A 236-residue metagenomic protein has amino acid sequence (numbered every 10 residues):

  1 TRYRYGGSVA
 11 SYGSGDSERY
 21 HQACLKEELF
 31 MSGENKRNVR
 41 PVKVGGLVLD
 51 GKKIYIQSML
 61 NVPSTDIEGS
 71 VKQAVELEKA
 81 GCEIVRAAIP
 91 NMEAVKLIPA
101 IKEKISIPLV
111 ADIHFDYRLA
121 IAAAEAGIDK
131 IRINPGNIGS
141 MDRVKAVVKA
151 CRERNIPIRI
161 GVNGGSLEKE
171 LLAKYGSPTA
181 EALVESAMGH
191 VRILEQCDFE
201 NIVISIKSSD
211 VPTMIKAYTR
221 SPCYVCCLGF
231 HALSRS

Functional and structural regions predicted by a protein language model:
Y3, D16, Y20-H21: Intrinsic-disorder-associated, low-complexity terminal segments enriched in Asp/Asn/His/Tyr and depleted of Lys/Arg
G6-G7, G13-G15: Residue-identity detector for glycine
L29-K43: Generic start-of-chain signal for non-secretory N-termini
V39-V44, V48-A87, M92, K96 (+3 more regions): Alpha/beta enzyme core
Q57-S58, F230-S236: Anaerobic metallocofactor- and corrinoid-dependent redox/one-carbon enzyme cores, especially those from methanogenesis
